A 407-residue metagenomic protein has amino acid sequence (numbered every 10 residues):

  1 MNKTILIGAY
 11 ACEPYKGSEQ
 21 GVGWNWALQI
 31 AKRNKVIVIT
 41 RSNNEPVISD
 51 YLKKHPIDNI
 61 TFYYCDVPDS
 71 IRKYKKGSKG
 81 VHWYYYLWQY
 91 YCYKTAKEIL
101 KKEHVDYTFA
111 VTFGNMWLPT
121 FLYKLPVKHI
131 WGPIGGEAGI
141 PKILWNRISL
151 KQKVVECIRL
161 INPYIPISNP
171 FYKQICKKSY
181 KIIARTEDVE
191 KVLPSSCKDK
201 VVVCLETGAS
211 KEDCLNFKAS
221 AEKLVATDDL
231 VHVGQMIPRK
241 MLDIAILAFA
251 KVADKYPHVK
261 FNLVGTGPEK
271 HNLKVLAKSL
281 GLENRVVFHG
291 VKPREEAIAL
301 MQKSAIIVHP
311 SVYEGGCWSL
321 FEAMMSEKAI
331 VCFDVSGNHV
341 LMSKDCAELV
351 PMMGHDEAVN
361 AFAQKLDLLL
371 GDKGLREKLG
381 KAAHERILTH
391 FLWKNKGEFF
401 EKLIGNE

Functional and structural regions predicted by a protein language model:
L6, I134, A221-K240, I246-F249 (+1 more regions): Conserved donor-binding/catalytic core segment of Leloir-type glycosyltransferases
N25-L28, K94, E137, Q152-I182: Membrane-proximal helix-turn-helix segments that form the acceptor-binding/catalytic region of lipid-linked
T61-Y63, I161-K218: Donor nucleotide-sugar binding/catalytic pocket of nucleotide-sugar-dependent glycosyltransferases
K274-K292: Nucleotide-activated donor-binding/catalytic signature segment of Leloir-type glycosyltransferases, i.e., the conserved
V291-K292, A299-S304: Short alpha-helical donor nucleotide-sugar binding micro-motif in glycosyltransferases
I306, A329-C332, S336: Short hydrophobic beta-strand element within catalytic cores of glycosyltransferases and related nucleotide-activated
V312: Aromatic "clamp/platform" in nucleotide-sugar-dependent glycosyltransferases that forms part of the donor/acceptor
H339-D367, G374-L375: Change "using UDP/GDP/dTDP sugars" to "using nucleotide sugars
